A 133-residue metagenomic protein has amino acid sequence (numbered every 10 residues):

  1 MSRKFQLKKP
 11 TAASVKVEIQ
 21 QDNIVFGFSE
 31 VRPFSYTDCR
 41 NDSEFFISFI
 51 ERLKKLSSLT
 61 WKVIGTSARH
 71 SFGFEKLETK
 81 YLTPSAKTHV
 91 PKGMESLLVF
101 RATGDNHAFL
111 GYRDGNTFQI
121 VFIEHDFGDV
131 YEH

Functional and structural regions predicted by a protein language model:
M1-N106, R113, T117-H133: Basic, Lys/Arg-enriched alpha-helical interface segments
